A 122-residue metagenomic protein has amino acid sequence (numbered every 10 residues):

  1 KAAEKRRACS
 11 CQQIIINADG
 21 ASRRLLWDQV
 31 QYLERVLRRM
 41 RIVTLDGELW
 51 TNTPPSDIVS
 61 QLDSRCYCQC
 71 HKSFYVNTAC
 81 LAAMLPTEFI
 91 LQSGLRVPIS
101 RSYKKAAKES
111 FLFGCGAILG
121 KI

Functional and structural regions predicted by a protein language model:
A2-Q92, R96-P98: Conserved binding/recognition cores within well-folded domains
K108-F111: Short, surface-exposed, low-complexity cationic segments
F113-I122: Charged phosphate-binding loop/patch that engages nucleotide di/tri-phosphates or the phosphate backbone of nucleic
